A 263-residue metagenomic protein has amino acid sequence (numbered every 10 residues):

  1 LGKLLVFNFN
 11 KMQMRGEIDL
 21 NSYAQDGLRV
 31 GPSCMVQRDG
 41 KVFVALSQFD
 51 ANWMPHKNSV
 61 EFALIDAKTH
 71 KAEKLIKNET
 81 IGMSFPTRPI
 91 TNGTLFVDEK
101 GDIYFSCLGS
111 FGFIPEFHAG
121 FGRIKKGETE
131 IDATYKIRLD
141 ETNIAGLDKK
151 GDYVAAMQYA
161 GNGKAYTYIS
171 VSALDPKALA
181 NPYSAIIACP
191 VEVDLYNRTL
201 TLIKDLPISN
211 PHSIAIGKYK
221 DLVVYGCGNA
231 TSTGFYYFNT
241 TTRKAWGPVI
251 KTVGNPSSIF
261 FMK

Functional and structural regions predicted by a protein language model:
L1-Q37: Asp-box/WD-like beta-propeller blade repeats and closely related beta-sheet repeat scaffolds
L4-K11, H56-K71, F117-E130, P182-Y196 (+1 more regions): Beta-propeller blade signature
G16-V30, K71-I90, E128-D152, T199-N210 (+1 more regions): Surface-exposed loop and turn segments in beta-propeller and other repeat-based domains that flank or scaffold
R29-D39, P89-I103, K150-N162, V171 (+2 more regions): Structural signature of eukaryotic scaffold interfaces centered on beta-propeller domains
G40, H56-E128: Long, internal scaffold/assembly segments composed of regular secondary structure
K41-V44, D102-F105, A165-Y166, L222-G226: Conserved beta-propeller blade signature
V44-S59, Y104-G120, T167-A185: Short, conserved, GDST-rich strand-edge loop motifs in beta-rich repeat architectures
K149-G228: Loop/turn-rich, solvent-exposed surfaces of beta-rich toroidal or solenoidal domains
